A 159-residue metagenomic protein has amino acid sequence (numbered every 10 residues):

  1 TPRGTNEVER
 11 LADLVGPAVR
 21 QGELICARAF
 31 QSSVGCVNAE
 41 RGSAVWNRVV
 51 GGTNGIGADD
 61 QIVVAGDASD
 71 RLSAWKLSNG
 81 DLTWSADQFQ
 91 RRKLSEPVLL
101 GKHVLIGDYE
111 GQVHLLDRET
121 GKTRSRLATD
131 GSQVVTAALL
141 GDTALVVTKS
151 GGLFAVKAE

Functional and structural regions predicted by a protein language model:
T1-Q21, A44-D60, L82-L100, R126-G141: Extracytoplasmic beta-rich repeat domains
A27-R28, G66, G107, V147: Residue-level marker for isolated small/hydroxyl-bearing positions within beta-strands of beta-sheet-rich domains
S32, D70-R71, E110-Q112, G151: Short coil/turn segments within WD40 beta-propeller repeats
G35, S73-A74, H114, F154: WD40 beta-propeller blade core
N38-R41, K76-G80, D117-G121, A158-E159: Short loop/turn segments that connect beta-strands within beta-propeller blades
L94-E119: C-terminal hydrophobic structural anchor segments that stabilize assembly/packing rather than catalytic chemistry
T123, T129-E159: Blade-level signature of beta-propeller repeat domains, shared across WD40, Kelch, NHL, RCC1 and BNR/Asp-box propellers
